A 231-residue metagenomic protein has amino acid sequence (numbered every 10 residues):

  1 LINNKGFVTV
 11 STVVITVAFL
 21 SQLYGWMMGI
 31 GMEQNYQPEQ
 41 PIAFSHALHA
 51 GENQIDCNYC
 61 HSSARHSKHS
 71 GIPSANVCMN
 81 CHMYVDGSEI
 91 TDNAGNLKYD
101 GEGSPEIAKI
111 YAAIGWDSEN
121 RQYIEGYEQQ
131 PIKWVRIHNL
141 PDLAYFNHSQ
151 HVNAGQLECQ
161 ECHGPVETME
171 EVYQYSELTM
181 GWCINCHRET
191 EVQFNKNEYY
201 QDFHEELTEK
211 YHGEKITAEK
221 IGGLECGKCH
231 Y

Functional and structural regions predicted by a protein language model:
L1-I2: N-terminal Lys/Arg-rich, disordered targeting/topogenic segments
G6-Y24: Hydrophobic membrane-insertion alpha-helices, especially the h-region of bacterial N-terminal signal peptides
V17-A18, M28-I30, Q129-P131: Short hydrophobic/aromatic-rich motifs at helix boundaries and adjacent loops
S21-P38: Aromatic-capped interface at the extracytoplasmic side of an N-terminal signal-anchor transmembrane helix
M28, P38-T91, P141-Y231: Sequence context surrounding c-type heme c attachment/ligation sites in exported
A75-Q130, N139-L140: Structured, soluble extracytoplasmic/luminal domains of envelope-associated proteins
K133-V135: Intrinsically disordered, low-complexity segments that flank
